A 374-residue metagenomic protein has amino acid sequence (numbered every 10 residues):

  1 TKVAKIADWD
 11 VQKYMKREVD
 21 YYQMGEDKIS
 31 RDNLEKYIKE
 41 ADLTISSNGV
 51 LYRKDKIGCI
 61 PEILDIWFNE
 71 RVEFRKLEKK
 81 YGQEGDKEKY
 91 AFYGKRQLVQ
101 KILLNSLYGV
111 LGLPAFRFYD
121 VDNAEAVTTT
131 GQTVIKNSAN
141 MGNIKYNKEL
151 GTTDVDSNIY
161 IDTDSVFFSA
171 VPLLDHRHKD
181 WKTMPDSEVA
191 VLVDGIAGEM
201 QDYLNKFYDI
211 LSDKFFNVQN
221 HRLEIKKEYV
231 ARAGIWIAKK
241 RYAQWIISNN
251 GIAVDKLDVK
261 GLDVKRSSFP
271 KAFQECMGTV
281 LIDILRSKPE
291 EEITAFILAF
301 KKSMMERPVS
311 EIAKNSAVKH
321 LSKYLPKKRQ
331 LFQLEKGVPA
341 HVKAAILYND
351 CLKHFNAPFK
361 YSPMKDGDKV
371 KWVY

Functional and structural regions predicted by a protein language model:
T1-N48, D55-K56, I60-I63, G82-F92 (+6 more regions): DNA-dependent DNA polymerase catalytic subunits
T44-S46, G109-A115, E125: Phosphodiester-processing cores and adjacent nucleic acid-binding clamps
R53, G109-G112, R117-Y119, A231: Generic, ordered loop/turn and secondary-structure boundary motif
L64-Y81, Q100: Non-transmembrane amphipathic alpha-helical segments
L107-L113, V171-L174: Short connector loops/turns at beta-strand edges and beta->alpha or beta->beta junctions
D164-F168: A generic structural motif
